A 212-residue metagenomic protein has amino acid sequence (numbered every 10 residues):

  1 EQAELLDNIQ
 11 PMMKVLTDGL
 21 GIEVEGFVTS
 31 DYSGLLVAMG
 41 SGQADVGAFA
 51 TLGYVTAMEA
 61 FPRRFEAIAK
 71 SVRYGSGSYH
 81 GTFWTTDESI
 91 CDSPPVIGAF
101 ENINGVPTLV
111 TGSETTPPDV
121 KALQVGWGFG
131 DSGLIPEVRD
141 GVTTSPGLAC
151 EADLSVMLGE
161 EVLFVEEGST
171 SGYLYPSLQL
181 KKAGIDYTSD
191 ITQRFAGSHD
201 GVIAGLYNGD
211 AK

Functional and structural regions predicted by a protein language model:
E1-G19, T29, L52, S76-N208: Bilobed "Venus flytrap"/periplasmic-binding protein-like clamshell domains and structurally analogous long
T17-D18, I22, G40: Short, basic, glycine/proline-bearing loop/turn elements
I22, Q43-A44, R63-F65, L158-E161 (+2 more regions): Loop/turn elements at helix/coil->beta-strand transitions in domains of secreted/extracellular proteins
E23-V37: Early extracytoplasmic/lumenal segment of secretory-pathway proteins
S33-G47, T56, A60-F61, S155 (+1 more regions): Short helices/loops that flank or line small-molecule/ion binding pockets
G47-A50, A67-S71: Short beta-strand elements of ligand-binding domains
A57-K70, Y79: Ligand-binding "clamshell"
